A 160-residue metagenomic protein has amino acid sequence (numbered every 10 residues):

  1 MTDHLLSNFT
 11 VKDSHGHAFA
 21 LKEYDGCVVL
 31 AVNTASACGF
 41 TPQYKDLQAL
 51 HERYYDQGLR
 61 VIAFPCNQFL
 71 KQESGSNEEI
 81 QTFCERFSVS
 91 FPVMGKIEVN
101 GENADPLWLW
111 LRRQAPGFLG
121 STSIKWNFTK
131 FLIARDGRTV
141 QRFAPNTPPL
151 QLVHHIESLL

Functional and structural regions predicted by a protein language model:
M1-L160: Chalcogenol-based redox active-site neighborhoods
